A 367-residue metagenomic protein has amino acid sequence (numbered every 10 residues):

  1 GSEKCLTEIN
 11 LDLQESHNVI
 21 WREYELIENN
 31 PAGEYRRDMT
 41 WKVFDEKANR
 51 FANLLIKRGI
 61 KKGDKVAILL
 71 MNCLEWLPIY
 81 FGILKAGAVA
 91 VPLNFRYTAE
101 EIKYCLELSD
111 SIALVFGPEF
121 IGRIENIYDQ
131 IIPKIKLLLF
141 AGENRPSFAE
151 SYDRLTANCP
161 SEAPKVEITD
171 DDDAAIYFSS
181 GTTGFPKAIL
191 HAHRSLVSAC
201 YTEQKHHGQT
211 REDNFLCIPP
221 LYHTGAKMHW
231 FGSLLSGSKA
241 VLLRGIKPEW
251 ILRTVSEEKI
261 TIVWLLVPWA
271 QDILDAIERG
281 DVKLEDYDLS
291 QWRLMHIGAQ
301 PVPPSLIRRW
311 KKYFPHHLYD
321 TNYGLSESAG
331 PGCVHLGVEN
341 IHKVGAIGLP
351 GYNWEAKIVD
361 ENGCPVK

Functional and structural regions predicted by a protein language model:
K4, F140-E143, A157-F178, F185 (+1 more regions): Conserved pre-ATP/AMP-binding loop-to-beta segment of ANL
L6-C73, L77-F81, T98-K103, D153: Conserved AMP-binding/adenylate-forming core of the ANL superfamily
D38-K42, E167, A174-S198: Conserved AMP-binding A3 loop
K57-R58, K85-R154: Structural core segment of the AMP-binding/adenylate-forming
K65, M71-V91, F95-A99, E107-A113 (+3 more regions): A short helix-loop-beta submotif of the ANL/AMP-binding
V197-N214, Y222-I262, A276-I277, K283: Conserved AMP-binding/adenylation subdomain of ANL enzymes
L235, I260-L265, L274-H342, Y352-E355: Gly/Ser/Thr-rich phosphate-binding loop
K357-K367: Conserved beta-loop-beta connector loops within the AMP-binding
